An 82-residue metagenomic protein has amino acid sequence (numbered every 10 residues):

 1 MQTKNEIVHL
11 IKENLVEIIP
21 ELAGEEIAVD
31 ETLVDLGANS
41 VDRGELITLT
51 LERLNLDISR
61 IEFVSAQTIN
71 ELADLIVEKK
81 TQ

Functional and structural regions predicted by a protein language model:
M1-G24, E78-Q82: Thiotemplate assembly-line natural product biosynthesis machinery
V16-D35, L54-S65: Phosphopantetheine carrier-protein modules
D35-L36, D74: Acidic pyrophosphate-coordinating catalytic loop
D42: Two-component histidine kinase catalytic core, primarily the HATPase_c
L46: Short active-site alpha-helical segment characteristic of glycosyltransferases and processive polysaccharide synthases
Q67-V77: Short, cationic-aromatic polyanion-contact patches
